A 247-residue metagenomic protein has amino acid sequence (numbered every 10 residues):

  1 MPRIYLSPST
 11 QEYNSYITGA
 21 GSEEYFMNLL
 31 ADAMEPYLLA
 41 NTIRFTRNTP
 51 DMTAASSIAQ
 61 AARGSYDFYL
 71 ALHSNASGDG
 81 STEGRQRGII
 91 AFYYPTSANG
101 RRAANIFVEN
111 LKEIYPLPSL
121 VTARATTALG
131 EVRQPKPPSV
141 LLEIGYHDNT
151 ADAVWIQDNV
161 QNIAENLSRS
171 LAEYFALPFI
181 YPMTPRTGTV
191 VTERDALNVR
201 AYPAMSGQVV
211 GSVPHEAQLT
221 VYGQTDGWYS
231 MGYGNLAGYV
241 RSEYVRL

Functional and structural regions predicted by a protein language model:
P2-I89, Y94-A98: Catalytic-core regions of hydrolytic enzymes
I4-Y16, G64, A71-S74, G78 (+1 more regions): Active-site-adjacent mobile loop/cap segments within catalytic or ligand-binding domains
Q11-Y13, D51-A54, S74-G80, T96-N99 (+4 more regions): Solvent-exposed loop/turn segments at secondary-structure junctions within structured extracellular/periplasmic domains
L29-L39, A98-P116, A153-Y181: Long, well-ordered alpha-helical scaffolding segments within enzyme catalytic domains, especially pronounced
S57, P95-Y146, T184-T187: Catalytic cores of processing enzymes, dominated by hydrolases/peptidases, characterized by acidic/His-rich
I180-N198, S212-H215, G223-T225, R246-L247: SH3-family beta-barrel domains
P203-Q208: Short alpha-helix capping/helix-loop boundary micro-motifs
V210-R246: SH3/SH3-like beta-barrel superfamily modules
